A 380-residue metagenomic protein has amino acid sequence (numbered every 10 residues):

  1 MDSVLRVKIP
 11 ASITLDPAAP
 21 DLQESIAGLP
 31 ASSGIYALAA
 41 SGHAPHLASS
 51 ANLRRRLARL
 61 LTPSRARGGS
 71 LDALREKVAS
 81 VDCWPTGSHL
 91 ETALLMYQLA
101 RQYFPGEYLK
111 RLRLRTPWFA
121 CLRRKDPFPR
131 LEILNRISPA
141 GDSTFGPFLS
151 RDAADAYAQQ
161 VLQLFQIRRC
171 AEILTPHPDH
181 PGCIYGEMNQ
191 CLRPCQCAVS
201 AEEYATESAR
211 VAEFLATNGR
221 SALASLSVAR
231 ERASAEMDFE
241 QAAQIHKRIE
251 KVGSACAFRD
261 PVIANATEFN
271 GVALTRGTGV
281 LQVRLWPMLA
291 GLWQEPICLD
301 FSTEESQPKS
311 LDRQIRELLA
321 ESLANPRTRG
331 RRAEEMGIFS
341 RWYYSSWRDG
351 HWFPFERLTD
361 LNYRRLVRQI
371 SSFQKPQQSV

Functional and structural regions predicted by a protein language model:
M1-V380: Conserved catalytic/ligand-binding micro-motifs in nucleotide and anionic cofactor chemistry
